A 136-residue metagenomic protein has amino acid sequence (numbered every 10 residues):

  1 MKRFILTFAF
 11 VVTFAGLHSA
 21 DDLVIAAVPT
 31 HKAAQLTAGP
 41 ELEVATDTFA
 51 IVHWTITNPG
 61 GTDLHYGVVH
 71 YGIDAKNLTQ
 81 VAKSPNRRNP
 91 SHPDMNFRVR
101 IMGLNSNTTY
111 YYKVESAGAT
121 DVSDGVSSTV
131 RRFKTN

Functional and structural regions predicted by a protein language model:
M1-F4: Positively charged n-region of N-terminal signal peptides that target proteins for export
T7-A15: Bacterial N-terminal signal peptides
A15-D21: Hydrophobic alpha-helical membrane-insertion segments, chiefly the h-region of N-terminal signal peptides
D21-N136: Short, surface-exposed linear motifs at loops/turns and structural transition points
